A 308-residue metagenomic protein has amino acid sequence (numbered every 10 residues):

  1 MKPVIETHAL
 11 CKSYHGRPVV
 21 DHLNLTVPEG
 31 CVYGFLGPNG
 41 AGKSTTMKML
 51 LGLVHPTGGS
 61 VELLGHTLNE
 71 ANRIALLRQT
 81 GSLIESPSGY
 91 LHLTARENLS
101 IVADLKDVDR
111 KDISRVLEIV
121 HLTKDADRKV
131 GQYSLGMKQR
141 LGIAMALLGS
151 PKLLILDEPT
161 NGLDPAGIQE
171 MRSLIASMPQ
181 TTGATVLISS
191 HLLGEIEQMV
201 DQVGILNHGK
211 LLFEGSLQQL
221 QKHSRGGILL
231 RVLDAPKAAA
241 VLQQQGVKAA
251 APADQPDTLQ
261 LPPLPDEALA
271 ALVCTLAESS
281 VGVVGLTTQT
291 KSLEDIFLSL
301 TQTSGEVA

Functional and structural regions predicted by a protein language model:
K2-T7, K12-I188, L193-N207, F213: ABC transporter nucleotide-binding domains
C11, R96, T123, L193 (+5 more regions): Alpha-helix N-cap/helix-start and coil->helix boundary motif
E29, K124, L141, D234 (+2 more regions): Non-catalytic surface loops within mature trypsin-like serine protease
G58, A75, E97, D112 (+4 more regions): An acidic, carboxylate-rich microenvironment
L105, T303-S304: Phosphate/oxyanion-binding loops and surfaces in catalytic or ligand/nucleic-acid-binding neighborhoods
R172-P262: ABC transporter nucleotide-binding domain
I228-D295, S299-L300, A308: Short, charged/small-residue-rich alpha-helical element at the C-terminal edge of ABC transporter nucleotide-binding
